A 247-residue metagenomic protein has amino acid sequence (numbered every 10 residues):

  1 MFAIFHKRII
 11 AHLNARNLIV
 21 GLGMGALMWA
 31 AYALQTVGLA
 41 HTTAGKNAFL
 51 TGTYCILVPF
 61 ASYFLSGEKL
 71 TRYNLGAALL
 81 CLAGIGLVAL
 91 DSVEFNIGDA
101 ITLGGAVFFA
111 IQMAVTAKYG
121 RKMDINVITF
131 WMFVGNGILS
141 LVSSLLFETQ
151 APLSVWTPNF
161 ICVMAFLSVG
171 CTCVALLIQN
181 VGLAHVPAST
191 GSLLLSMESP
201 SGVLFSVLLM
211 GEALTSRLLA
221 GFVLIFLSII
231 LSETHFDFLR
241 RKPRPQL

Functional and structural regions predicted by a protein language model:
M1-A30, L57-A61, F108-V115, F130-E148 (+2 more regions): Transmembrane alpha-helices of multi-pass small-molecule transport proteins
M1-H6, Y54-G76, P200-L219: C-terminal transmembrane-helix exit sites in multi-pass transporters
M1-I4, N74-L80, I97, I101 (+1 more regions): Hydrophobic alpha-helical transmembrane segments of multi-pass integral membrane proteins, especially transporters
F2, L70-A89, A106-F109, S140 (+1 more regions): Hydrophobic transmembrane alpha-helices of multi-pass small-molecule transport proteins
A3, F160, L195-L247: C-terminal-most transmembrane helix of multi-pass membrane proteins
H6-T51, I85-L87, S168-V186: Specific transmembrane alpha-helical segments of multi-pass solute transporters/efflux pumps, especially DMT/EamA
A26, L34-V37, D91-K118, I138-S140 (+1 more regions): Glycine-/small-residue-enriched transmembrane alpha-helix faces in small-molecule transporters and effluxers
N47-T53, T116-I138, S168-L208: Helix-helix packing/entry segments at the starts of transmembrane helices
